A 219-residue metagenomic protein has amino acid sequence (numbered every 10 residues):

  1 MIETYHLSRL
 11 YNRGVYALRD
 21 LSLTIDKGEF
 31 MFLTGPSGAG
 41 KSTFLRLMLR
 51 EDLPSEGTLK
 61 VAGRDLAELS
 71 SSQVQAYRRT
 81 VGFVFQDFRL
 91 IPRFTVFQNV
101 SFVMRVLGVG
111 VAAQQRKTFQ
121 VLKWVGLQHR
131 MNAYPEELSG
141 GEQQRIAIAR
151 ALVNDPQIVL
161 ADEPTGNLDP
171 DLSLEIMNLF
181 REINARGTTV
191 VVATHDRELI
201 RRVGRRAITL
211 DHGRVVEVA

Functional and structural regions predicted by a protein language model:
N12, L66-G82, A112, I183-A185: ABC ATPase NBD coupling module
L49: Helix-to-loop junction immediately C-terminal to a conserved catalytic motif
G57-D65, K117: Conserved ABC transporter NBD signature motif
F94-F102: Short coil-to-helix segment of the ABC ATPase nucleotide-binding domain corresponding to the Q-loop/switch region
Y134-L138, E142-Q144: Conserved ABC ATPase signature
V153-Q157: A short, proline-enriched helix->beta-strand linker immediately N-terminal to the Walker B motif in ABC-type P-loop
V159-D162: Catalytic Walker B motif of ABC-type/P-loop ATPase nucleotide-binding domains
